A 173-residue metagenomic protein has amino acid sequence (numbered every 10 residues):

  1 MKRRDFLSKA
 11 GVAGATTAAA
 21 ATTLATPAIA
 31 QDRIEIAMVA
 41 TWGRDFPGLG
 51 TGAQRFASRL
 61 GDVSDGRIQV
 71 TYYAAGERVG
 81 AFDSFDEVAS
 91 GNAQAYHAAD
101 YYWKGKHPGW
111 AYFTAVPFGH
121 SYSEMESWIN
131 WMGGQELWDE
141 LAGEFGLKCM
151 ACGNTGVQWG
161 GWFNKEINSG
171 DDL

Functional and structural regions predicted by a protein language model:
D5-P27: N-terminal export signals
T22-V39: C-terminal segment of N-terminal export signals and the immediately downstream linker at the start of the mature
A37-Q54, A75-G80: Extracytoplasmic "Venus flytrap"
F46-T71: Short, polar/charged alpha-helical segment
S58, A99-D172: Contiguous mixed-secondary-structure segments that line small-molecule binding/active-site clefts of soluble domains
G66-I68, S84-A98: Alpha-to-beta junction loops
Y72-D86, N168: Short helix-initiation/N-cap motifs at beta->coil->alpha
